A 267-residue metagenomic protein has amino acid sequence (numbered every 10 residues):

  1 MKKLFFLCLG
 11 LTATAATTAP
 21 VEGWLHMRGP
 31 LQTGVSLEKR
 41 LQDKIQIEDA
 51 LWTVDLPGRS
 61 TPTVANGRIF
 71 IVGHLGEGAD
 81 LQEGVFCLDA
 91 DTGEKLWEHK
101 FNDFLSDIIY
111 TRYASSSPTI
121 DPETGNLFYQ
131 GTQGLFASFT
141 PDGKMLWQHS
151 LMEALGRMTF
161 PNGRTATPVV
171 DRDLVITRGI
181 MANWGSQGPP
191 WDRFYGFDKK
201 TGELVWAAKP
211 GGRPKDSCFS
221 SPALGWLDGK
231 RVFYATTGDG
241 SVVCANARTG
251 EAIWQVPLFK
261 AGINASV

Functional and structural regions predicted by a protein language model:
K2-K3, K199: A general lysine-centric signal
K3-T12: Sec-dependent N-terminal signal peptides
A16-V267: Noncatalytic, solvent-exposed loop/strand surfaces of beta-propeller-type extracellular/periplasmic domains
